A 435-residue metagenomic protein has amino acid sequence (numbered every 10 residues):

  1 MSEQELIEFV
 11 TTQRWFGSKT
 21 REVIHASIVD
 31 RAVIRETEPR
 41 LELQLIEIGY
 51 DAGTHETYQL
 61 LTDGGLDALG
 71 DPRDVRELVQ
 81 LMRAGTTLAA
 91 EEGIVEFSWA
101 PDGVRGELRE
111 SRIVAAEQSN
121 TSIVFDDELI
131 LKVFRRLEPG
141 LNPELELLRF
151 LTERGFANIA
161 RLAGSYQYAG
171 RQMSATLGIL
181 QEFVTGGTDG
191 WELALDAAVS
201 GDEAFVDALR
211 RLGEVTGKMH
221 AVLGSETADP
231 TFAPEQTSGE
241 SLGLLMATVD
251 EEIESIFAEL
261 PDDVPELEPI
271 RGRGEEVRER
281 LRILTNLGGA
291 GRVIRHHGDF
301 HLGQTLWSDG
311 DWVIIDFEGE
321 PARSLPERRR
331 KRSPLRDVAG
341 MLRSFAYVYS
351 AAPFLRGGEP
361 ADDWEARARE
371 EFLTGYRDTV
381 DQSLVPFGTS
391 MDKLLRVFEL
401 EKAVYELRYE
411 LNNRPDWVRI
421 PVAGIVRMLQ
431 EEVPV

Functional and structural regions predicted by a protein language model:
M1-I28: Short Lys/Arg-enriched alpha/beta "domain-start" segment
E22-R31, D102-L108, R278-L287: Short Pro/Gly-enriched beta-strand edge/turn motifs at strand-loop
I34-A258, L302, S308-D362, A366-E370 (+1 more regions): Conserved ATP-binding subdomain of kinase catalytic cores across diverse folds
V222, N286-I294: Protein kinase catalytic-loop region centered on the HRD/HxD motif
E235-L281, R367-D381, R408: Active-site catalytic-loop/activation-segment of kinase and kinase-like phosphoryl-transfer enzymes
G288, R323, E327, Q382-L394: Acidic, serine/threonine- and proline-rich low-complexity regulatory regions
R295-G298, L302: Catalytic-loop of the protein kinase fold
E359-S383, K393-V435: ATP/Mg2+ or Mg2+-diphosphate-binding catalytic cores that bind nucleotide phosphates or diphosphates via glycine-rich
